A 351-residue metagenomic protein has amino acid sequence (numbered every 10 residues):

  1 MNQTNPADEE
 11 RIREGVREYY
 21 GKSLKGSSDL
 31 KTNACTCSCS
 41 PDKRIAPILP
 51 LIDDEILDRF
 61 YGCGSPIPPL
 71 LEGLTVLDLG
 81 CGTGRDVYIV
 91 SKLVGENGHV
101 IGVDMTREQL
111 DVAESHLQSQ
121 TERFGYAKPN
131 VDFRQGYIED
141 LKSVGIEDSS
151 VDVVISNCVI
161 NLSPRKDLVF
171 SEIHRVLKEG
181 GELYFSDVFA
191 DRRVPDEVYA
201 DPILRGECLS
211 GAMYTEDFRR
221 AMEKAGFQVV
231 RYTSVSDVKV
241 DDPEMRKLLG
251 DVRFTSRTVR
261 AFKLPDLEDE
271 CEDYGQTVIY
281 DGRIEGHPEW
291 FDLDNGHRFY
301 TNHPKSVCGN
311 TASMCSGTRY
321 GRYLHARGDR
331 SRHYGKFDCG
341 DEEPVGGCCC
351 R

Functional and structural regions predicted by a protein language model:
C39-T75, D86-I89, L93: Conserved alpha-helix/loop element of class I SAM-dependent methyltransferases that forms part of the SAM/SAH-binding
L71-L141: Class I SAM-dependent methyltransferase SAM/SAH-binding core
L141-V153: A short acidic, Gly/Pro-enriched loop at the edge of an enzyme's catalytic core that lines a small-molecule cofactor
D152-R165: A short SAM/SAH-binding and catalytic strip from SAM-dependent methyltransferases
D167-E182: A short glycine-rich, Lys/Arg-flanked "PGG" loop and its adjoining helix->strand segment in the class I
F189-L209: Short, glycine-/aromatic-enriched active-site segment of Class I SAM-dependent methyltransferases
S210-A225, Y232: Short alpha-helix
A225, R231-S236, D242-R351: C-terminal lobe and adjacent flexible extensions of AdoMet/dcAdoMet transferase-like proteins
